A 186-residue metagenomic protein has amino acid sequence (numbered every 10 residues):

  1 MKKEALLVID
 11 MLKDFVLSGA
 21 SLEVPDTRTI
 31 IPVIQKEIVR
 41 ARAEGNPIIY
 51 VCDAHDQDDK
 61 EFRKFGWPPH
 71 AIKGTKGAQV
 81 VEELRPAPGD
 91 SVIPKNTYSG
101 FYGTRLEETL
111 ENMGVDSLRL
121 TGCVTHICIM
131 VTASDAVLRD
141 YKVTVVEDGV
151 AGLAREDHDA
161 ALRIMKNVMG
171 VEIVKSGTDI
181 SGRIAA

Functional and structural regions predicted by a protein language model:
M1-A5, P32-E44, P68-A186: Active-site-adjacent betaalpha module
A5-L12: Acidic-leg catalytic submotif of subtilisin-like serine proteases
I9, C52, E147: Active-site flanking residues adjacent to catalytic metal/cofactor-binding acidic residues
K13, L17, D56, A151: Short, glycine/acidic-enriched loop or turn micro-motifs at the edges of active sites
V16-L17, S21, I38-V39: Active-site neighborhood of HAD-like aspartate-dependent phosphohydrolases
A20-T27, F65-A71: Short glycine-enriched, charge-decorated loop/helix-capping segments at active-site entrances that position
N46-D53: Short beta-strand segments at enzyme active-site cores
D59-K64: Metal-dependent catalytic neighborhoods of phosphoester/phosphodiester hydrolases
